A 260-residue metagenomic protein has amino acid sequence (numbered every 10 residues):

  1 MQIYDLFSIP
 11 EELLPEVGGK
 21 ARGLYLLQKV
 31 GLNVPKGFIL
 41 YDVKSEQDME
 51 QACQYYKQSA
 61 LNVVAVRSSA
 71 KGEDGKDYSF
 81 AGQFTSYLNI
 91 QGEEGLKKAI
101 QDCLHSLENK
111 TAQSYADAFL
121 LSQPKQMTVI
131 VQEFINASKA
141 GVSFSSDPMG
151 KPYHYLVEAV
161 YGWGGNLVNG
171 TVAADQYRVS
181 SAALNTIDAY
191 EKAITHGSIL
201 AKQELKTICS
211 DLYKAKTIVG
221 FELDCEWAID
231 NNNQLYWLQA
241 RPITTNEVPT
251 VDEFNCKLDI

Functional and structural regions predicted by a protein language model:
M1-I130, A137-K139, D224, W237: N-terminal beta-alpha lobe that positions the nucleotide/phosphoryl donor in ATP/NTP-coupled carboxylate activation
M1-V30, K36, K76, K98-I100 (+2 more regions): Conserved divalent-metal-coordinating catalytic cores that perform phosphate/pyrophosphate/nucleotidyl transfer
